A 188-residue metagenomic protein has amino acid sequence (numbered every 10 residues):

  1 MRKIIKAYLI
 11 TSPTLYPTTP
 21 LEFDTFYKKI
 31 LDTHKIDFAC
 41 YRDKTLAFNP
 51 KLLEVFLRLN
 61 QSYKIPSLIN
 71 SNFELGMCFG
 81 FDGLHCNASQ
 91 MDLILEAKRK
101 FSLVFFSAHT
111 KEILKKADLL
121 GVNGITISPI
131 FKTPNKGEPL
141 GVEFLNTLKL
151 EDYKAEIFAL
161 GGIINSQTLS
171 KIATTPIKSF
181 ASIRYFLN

Functional and structural regions predicted by a protein language model:
K3-A7, K35-D37, Y63-I65, G80-D82 (+4 more regions): Short, well-ordered coil/turn segments that N-cap beta-strands
K3-T25, L103-S107, F158-A159, I163-I164: Active-site mouth loops of central-metabolism enzymes
L9, P13-T14, N87-E96, G124-P139 (+1 more regions): Glycine-rich phosphate-binding active-site loops on the catalytic face of alpha/beta enzymes
Y16-T19, L46-N49, N188: Acidic-and-aromatic substrate-binding clefts and catalytic sites of carbohydrate-active enzymes
F26-K35, L57-S62, E96-R99, D118-G121 (+2 more regions): Acidic (Asp/Glu)-rich catalytic clusters
D37-L46: A short beta-strand-loop structural module common to alpha/beta enzyme folds
P50-S71, M91, L95-K111, E138-I164: Alpha-helix-loop-beta-strand connector modules within alpha/beta enzyme cores
S67-D82, C86, H109-G121, L145-F186: Catalytic cores of alpha/beta
